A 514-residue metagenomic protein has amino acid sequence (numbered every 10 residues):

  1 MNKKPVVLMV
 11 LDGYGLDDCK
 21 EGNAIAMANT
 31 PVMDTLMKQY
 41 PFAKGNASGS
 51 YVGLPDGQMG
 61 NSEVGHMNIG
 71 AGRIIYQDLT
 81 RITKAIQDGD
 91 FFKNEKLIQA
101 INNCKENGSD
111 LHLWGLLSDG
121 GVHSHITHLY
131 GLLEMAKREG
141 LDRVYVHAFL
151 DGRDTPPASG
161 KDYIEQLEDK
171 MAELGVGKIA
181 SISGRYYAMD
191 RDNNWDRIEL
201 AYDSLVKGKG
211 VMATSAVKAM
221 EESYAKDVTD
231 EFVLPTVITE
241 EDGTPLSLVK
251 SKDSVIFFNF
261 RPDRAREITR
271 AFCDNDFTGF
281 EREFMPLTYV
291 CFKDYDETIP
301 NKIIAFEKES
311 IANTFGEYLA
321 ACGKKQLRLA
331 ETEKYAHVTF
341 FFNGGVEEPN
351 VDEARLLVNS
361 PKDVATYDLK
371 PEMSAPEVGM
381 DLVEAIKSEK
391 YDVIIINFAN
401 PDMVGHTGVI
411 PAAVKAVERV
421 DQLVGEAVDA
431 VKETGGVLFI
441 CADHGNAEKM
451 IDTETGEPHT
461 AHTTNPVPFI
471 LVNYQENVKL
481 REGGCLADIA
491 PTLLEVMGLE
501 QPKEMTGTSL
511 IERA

Functional and structural regions predicted by a protein language model:
M1-A514: Feature captures the catalytic ectodomains and active-site-proximal regions of enzymes that hydrolyze or transfer
